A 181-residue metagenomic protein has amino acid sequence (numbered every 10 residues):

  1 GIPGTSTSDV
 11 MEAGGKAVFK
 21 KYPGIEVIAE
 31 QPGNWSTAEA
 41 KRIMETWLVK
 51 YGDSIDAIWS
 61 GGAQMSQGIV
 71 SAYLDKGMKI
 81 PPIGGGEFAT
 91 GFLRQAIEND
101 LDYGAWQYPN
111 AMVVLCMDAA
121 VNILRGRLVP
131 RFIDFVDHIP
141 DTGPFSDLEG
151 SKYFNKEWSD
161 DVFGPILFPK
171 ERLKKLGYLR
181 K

Functional and structural regions predicted by a protein language model:
G1-T7, Y22, I28-N34: Short beta-strand->loop
I2-P3, Y108, V113-K181: Hinge/cleft segment of the Venus flytrap/periplasmic-binding protein
S6-D9, Q67-I69: Extracytoplasmic/secreted cell-surface and envelope-processing proteins
D9-A13, E39-K41, E87-L93, Y108-R125: Hydrophobic alpha-helical segments within soluble ligand-binding/sensing domains
E12-P23: Ligand-binding cleft/hinge of the Venus flytrap
G15, A29, G33-Q95: Hydrophobic alpha-helical
E30, E98-N110: Short beta-strand elements at the ligand-binding edges of bilobed clamshell
